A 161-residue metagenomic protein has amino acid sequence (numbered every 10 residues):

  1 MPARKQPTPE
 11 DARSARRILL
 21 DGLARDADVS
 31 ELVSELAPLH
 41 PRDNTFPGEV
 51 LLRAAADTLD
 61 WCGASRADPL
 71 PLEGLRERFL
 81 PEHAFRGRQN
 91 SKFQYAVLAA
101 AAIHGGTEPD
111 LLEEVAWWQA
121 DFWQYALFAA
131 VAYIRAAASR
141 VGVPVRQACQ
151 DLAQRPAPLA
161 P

Functional and structural regions predicted by a protein language model:
M1-P161: Solvent-exposed interaction surfaces and binding hotspots enriched for charged
